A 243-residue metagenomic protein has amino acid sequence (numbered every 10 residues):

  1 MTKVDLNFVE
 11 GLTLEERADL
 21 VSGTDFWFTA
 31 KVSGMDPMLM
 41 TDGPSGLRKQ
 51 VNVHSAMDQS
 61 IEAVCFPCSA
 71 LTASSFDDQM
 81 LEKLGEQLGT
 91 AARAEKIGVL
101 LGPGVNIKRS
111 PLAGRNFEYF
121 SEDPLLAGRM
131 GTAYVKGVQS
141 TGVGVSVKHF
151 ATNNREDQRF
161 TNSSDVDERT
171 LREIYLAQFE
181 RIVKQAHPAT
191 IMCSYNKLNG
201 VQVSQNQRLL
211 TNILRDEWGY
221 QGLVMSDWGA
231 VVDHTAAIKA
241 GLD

Functional and structural regions predicted by a protein language model:
M1-D243: Glycoside hydrolase catalytic-domain context in secreted enzymes
